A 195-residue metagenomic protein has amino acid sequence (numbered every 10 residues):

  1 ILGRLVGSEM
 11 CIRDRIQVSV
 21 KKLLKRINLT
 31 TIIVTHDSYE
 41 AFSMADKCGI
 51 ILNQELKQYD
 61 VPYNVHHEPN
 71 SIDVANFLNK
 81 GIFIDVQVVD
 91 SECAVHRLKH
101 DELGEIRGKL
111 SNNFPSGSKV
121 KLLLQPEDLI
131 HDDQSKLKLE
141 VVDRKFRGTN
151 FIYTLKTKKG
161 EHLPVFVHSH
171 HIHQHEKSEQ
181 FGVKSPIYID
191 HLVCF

Functional and structural regions predicted by a protein language model:
I1-G7: Positively charged, low-complexity/disordered segments
S8-D73: ABC ATPase nucleotide-binding domains
N53, V89-S91: Short acidic/glycine-rich beta-turn/loop cap or linker motifs at sensory/regulatory domain boundaries that couple input
V61, D73, Q87, K138-E140: Residues located in well-ordered beta-strands
E68-V89, R97, L123: C-terminal boundary and immediately downstream tail of ABC-type ATPase nucleotide-binding domains
G81, E92-F195: Non-catalytic connector elements of ABC transporters
